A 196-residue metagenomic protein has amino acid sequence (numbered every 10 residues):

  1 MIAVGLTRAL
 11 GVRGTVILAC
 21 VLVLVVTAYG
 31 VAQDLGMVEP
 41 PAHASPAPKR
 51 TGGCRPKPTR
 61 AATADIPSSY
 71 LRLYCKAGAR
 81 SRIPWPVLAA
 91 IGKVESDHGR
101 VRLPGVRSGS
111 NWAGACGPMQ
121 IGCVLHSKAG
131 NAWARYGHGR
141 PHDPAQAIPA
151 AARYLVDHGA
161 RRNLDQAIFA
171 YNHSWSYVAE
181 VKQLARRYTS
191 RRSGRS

Functional and structural regions predicted by a protein language model:
M1-V21: N-terminal export and membrane-targeting signals
L6-L10, V31-L35, A152: Extended hydrophobic/Leu-rich segments
G11, G36, L73-A77: Short, flexible coil/linker elements and helix-boundary hinge sites characteristic of intrinsically disordered
L22-V23, T27, P67: Generic alpha-helical structural signal
V25-R50: C-terminal region of N-terminal signal peptides and the immediate post-cleavage residues of exported proteins
P41-S196: Catalytic glycan-binding domains that act on GlcNAc-containing polysaccharides
